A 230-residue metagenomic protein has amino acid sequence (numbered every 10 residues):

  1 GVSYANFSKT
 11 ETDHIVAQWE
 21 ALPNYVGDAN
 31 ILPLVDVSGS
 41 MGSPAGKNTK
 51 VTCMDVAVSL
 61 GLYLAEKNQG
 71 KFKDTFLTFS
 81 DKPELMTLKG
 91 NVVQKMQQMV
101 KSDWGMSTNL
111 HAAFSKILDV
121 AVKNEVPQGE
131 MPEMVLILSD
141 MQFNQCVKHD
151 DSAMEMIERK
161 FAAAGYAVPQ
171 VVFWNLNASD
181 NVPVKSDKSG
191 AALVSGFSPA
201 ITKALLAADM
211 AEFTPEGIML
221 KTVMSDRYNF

Functional and structural regions predicted by a protein language model:
G1-F230: Acidic, glycine-rich A-domain
